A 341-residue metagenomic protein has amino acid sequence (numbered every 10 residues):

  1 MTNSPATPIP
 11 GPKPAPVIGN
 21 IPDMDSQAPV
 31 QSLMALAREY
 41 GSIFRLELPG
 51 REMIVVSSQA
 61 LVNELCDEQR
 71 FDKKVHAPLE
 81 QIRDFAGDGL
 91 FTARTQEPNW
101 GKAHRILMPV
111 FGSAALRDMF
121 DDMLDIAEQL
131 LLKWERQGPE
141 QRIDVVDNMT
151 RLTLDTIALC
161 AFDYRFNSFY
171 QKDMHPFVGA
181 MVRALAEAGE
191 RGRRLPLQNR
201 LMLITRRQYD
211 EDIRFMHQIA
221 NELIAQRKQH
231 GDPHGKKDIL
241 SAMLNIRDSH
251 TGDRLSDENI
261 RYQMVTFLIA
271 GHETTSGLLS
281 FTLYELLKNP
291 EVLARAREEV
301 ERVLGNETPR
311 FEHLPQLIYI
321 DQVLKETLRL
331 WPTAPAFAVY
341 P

Functional and structural regions predicted by a protein language model:
G11-R38, E52, P78-F162, H175-Q226 (+4 more regions): Cytochrome P450 catalytic-domain helical core, especially the substrate-recognition surface and oxygen-activation
A35-I43, D253-E258, R310-E326, L330 (+1 more regions): Cytochrome P450 C-terminal beta-domain/meander region
Q59-Q69: Short active-site loop/helix that positions an aromatic residue
V62, T153-I157, L279: PAPS/PAP-binding and catalytic site of the sulfotransferase fold
G138, R227-K237, R297-L317, L330-P341: Cytochrome P450 fold signature focused on the C-terminal beta-domain
F166, L185-R194, I224-K237, E291 (+1 more regions): Proline-centered turn/helix-capping motifs that create local helix->coil transitions or kinks
T274-L293, R297-E299: Cytochrome P450 catalytic-core helices
